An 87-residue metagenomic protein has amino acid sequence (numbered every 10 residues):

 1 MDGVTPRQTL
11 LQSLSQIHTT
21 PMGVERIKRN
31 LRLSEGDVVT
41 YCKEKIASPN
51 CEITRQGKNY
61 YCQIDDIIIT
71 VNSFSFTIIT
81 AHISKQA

Functional and structural regions predicted by a protein language model:
M1-A87: Ribonuclease/tRNase effector modules and their secretory precursors
